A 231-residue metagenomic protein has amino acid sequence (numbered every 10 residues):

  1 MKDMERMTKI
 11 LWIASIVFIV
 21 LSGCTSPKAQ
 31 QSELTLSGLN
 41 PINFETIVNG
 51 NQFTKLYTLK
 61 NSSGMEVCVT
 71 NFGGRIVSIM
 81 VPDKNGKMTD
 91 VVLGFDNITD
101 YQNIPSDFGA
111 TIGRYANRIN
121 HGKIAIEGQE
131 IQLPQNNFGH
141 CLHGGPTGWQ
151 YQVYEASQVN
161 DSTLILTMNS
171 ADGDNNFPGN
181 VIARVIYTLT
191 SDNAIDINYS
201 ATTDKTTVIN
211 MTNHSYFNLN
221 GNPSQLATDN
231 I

Functional and structural regions predicted by a protein language model:
M1-D3, Q31: Intrinsically disordered, low-complexity regulatory regions of eukaryotic regulatory proteins
D3-W12: Bacterial N-terminal signal peptides that target proteins for export
S15-F18: Hydrophobic helical h-region of N-terminal Sec-dependent signal peptides in bacterial secretory/periplasmic proteins
L21-G23: C-terminal motif of bacterial Sec signal peptides marking the signal peptidase cleavage site
T25-M65, N71-I231: An exposed, glycine/acidic-rich loop-and-rim segment of catalytic or binding clefts
